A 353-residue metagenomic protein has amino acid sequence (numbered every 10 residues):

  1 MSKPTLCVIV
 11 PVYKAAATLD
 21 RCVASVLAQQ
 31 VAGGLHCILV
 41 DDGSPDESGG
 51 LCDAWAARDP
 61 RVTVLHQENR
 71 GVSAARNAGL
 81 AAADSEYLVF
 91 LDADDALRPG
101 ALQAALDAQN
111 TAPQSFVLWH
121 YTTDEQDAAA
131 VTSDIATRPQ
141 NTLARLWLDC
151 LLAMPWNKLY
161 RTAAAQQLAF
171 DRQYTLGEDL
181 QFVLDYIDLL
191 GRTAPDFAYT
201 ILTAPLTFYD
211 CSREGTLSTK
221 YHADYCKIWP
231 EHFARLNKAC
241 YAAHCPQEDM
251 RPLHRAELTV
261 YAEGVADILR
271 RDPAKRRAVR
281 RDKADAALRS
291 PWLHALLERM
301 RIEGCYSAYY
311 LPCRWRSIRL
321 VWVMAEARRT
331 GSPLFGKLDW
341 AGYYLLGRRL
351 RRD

Functional and structural regions predicted by a protein language model:
A15-A28: Short, well-formed alpha-helical segments that are part of the catalytic scaffolds of diverse glycosyltransferases
S25, D41-G50: A conserved acidic beta->alpha catalytic loop
Q67-A83: Glycine-rich, basic loop-to-helix element that forms the pyrophosphate-binding segment of sugar-nucleotide handling
L88: Short aromatic/hydrophobic "clamp" motif used to bind/position activated sugar donors
R98-Y174: Flexible acidic/His/Gly-enriched loops in nucleotide-sugar-dependent glycosyltransferase catalytic domains
L143-A223: Conserved nucleotide-sugar donor-binding catalytic segment
P205-R213, T219-R251, V260-G264, R271-M300: Catalytic core of nucleotide-sugar-dependent glycosyltransferases
R270-D353: Membrane-interface aromatic/basic loop that binds lipid-linked glycans or pyrophosphate carriers, typified by
